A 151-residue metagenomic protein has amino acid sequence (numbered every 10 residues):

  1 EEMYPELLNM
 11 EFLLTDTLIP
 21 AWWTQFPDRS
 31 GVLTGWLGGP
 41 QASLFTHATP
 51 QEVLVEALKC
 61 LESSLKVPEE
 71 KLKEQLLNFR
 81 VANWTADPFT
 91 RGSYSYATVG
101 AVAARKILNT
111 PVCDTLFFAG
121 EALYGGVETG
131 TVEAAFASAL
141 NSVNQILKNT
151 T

Functional and structural regions predicted by a protein language model:
E2-T151: Conserved flavin/dinucleotide-binding core of flavoenzymes
